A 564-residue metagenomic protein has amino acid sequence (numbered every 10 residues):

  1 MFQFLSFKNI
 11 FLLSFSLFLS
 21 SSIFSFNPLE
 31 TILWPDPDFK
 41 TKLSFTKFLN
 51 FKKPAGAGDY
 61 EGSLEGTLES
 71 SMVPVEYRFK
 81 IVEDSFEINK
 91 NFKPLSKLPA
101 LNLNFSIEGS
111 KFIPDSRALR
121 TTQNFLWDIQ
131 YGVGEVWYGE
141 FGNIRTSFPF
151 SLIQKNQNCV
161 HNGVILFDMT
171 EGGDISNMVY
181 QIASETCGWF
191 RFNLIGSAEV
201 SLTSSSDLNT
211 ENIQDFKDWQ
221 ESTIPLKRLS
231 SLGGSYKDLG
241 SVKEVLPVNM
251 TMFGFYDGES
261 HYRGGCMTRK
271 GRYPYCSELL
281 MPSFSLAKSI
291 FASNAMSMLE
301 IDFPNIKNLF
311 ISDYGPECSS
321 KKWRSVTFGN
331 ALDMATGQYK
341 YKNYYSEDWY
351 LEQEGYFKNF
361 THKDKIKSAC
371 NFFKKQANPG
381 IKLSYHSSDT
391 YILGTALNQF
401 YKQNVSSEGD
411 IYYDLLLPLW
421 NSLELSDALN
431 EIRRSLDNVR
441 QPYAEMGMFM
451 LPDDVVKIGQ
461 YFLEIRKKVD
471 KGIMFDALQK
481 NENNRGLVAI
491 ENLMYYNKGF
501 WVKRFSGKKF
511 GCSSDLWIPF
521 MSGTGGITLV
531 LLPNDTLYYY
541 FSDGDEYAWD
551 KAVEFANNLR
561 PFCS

Functional and structural regions predicted by a protein language model:
F26-T170, S176: Long, solvent-exposed N-terminal ectodomains/accessory regions that are displayed to the extracellular/lumenal milieu
T31-E61, I301-Y339, F372-Q376, K402-E445 (+1 more regions): Active-site helix/loop module of the DD-peptidase/beta-lactamase fold, centered on the serine-lysine SxxK catalytic
L194-P247: Low-complexity, highly charged intrinsically disordered N-terminal segments that act as targeting/localization
S230-L239, K243-F253, S320-L425, M450-V456 (+1 more regions): Active-site-adjacent helix/loop patches that line small-molecule binding or acyl-intermediate pockets
G233-Y275, T528-L531: A short, well-structured edge-of-sheet supersecondary motif
P282-N305, A331, L393-L397, V455-I458 (+1 more regions): Active-site SXXK
N404-L425, M448, P452-N534, S542-C563: Conserved active-site loop region of the serine DD-peptidase/beta-lactamase
